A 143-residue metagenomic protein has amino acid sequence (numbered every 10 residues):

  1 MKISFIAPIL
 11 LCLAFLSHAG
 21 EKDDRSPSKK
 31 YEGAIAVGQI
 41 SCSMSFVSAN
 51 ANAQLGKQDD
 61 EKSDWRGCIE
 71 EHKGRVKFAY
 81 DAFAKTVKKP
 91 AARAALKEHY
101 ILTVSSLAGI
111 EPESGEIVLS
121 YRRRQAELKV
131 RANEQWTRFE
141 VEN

Functional and structural regions predicted by a protein language model:
K2-I9: Sec-dependent signal peptide recognition, specifically the positively charged N-region followed immediately by
A7, R25-S26, E111: Intrinsic-disorder/low-complexity coil detector
P8, D60-E61, H99: Generic hydrophobic/packing signal
A14-A19: N-terminal signal peptide c-region/cleavage motif recognized by signal peptidases
D23-K88, Y121-N143: Alpha-helical segments in soluble extracytoplasmic regions
H72-V118: Long, amphipathic, charge-rich alpha-helical segments that form helical bundles/coiled-coils
